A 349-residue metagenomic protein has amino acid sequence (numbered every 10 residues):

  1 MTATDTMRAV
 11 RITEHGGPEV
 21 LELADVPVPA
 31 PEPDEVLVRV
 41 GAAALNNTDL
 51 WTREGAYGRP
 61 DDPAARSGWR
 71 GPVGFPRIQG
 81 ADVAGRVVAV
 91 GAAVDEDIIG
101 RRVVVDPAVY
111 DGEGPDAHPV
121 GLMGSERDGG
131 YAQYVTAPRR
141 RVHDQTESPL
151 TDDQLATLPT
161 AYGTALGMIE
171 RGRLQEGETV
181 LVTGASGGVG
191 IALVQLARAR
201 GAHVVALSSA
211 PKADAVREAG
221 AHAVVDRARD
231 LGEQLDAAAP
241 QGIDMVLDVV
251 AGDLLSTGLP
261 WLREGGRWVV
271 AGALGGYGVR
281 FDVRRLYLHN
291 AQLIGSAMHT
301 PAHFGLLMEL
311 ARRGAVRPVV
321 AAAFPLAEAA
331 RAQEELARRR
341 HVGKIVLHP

Functional and structural regions predicted by a protein language model:
M1-D5, G167, P301-P349: C-terminal hydrophobic helical "lid"/dimerization subdomain of Rossmann-like NAD(P)H-dependent oxidoreductases
P27-A44, G58-Y110, S148: Glycine-rich beta-strand-centered segment in the early N-terminal region that forms part of a ligand/cofactor-binding
W69-P72, D106-G184: NAD(P)H dinucleotide-binding glycine-rich loop of Rossmann-like/cofactor-binding domains, especially the beta1-alpha1
G91, P107-A108, G184, S208 (+1 more regions): Conserved "cap/hinge" positions at secondary-structure junctions
D97-I98, L174, L262: Short, well-ordered loop/turn sites that connect or cap secondary structure elements
P119-V120, V250-V319, P349: Glycine-rich phosphate-binding loop and adjacent beta-alpha segment of Rossmann(oid) nucleotide-cofactor-binding
L150-R229: Mid-domain Rossmann-like dinucleotide-binding core that forms the NAD(H)/NADP(H) cofactor-binding site
L231-Q241: Short amphipathic alpha-helix with an adjacent loop that forms part of the alpha/beta core around
